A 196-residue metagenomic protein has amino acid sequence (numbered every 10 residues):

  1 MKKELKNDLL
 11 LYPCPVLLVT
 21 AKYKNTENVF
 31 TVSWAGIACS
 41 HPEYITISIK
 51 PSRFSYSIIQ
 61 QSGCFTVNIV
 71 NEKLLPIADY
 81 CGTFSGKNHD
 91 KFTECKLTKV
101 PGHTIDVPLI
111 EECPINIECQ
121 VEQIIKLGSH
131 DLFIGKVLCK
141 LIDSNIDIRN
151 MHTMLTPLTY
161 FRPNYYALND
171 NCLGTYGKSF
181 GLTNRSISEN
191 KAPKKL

Functional and structural regions predicted by a protein language model:
M1-L196: Basic, polyanion-binding surface patches
